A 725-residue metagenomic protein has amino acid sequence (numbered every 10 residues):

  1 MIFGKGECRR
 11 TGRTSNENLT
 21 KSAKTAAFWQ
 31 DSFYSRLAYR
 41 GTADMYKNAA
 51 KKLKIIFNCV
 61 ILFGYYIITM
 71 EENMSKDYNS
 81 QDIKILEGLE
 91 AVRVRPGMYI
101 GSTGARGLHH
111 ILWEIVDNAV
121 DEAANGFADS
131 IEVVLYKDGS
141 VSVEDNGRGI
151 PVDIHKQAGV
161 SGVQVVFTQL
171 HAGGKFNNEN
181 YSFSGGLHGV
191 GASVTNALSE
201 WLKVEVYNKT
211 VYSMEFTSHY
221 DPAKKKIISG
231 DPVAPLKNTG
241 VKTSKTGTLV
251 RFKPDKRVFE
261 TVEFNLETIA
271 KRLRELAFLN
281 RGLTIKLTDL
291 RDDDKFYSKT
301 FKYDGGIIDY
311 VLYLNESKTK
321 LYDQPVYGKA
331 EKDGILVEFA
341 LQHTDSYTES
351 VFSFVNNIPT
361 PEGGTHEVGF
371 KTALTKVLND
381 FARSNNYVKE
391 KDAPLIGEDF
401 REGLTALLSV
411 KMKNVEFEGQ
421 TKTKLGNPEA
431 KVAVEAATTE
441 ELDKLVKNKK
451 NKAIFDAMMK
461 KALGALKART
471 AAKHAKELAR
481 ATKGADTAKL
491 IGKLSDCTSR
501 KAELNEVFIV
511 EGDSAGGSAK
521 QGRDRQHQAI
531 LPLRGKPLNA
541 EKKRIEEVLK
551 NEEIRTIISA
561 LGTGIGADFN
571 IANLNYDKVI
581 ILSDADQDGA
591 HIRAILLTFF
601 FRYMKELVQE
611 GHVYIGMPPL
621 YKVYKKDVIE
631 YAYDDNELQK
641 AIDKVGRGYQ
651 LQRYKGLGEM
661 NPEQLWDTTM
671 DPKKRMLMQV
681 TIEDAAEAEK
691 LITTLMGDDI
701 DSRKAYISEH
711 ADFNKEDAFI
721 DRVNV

Functional and structural regions predicted by a protein language model:
C59, Y65-V116, V165: Bergerat-fold GHKL ATPase/HATPase_c domain
E71-D82, L89, W113, D121-A123 (+12 more regions): GHKL-family ATPase ATP-binding module
Y99-R106, P151-Q157, P361-E362, A540-L549: Flexible beta-alpha connector loops of hexameric P-loop NTPases
I150-G173: Short conserved segment of the HATPase_c
K467-D486, K501-E506, G517, Q521-R523 (+2 more regions): C-terminal interaction appendages of subunits in large macromolecular complexes
